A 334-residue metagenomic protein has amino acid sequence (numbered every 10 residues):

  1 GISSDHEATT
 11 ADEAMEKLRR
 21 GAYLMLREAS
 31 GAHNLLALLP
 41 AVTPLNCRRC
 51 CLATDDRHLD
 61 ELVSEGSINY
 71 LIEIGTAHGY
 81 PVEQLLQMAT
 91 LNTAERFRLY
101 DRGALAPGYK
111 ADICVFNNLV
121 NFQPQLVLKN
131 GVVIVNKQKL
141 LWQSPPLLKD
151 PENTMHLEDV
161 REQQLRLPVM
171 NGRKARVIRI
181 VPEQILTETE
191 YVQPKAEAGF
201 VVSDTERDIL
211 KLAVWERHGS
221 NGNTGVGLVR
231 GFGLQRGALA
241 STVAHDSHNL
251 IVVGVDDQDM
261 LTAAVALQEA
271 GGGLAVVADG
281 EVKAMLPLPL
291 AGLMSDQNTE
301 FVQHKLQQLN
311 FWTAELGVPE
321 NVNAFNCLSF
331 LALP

Functional and structural regions predicted by a protein language model:
G1, R19-A22, P40-T43, L99-Y100 (+1 more regions): Short low-complexity, flexible loop/linker segments enriched in glycine and/or proline with clustered acidic
G1-Y23: Hydrophobic, small-residue-rich alpha-helical packing segments that form membrane-like cores
D5-T9, M25-A32, N46-G66, H245-I251: Short acidic/histidine-rich active-site segments
T9-E13, G31-H33, L91-T93: Short acidic loop-to-helix transition motifs that present clustered carboxylates
D12-M15, L36, E83, A106: Residues in well-ordered alpha-helical elements
M15-E16, H33-R49, H58-E73, P124-Q125: Histidine/acidic-residue-rich catalytic or RNA/ligand-binding cores of hydrolases and nuclease-related proteins
R20-G21, R48, A270: Structured helix-beta-strand junction loops
V63-G79, E83-P334: Active-site microenvironment of metallo-dependent hydrolases
